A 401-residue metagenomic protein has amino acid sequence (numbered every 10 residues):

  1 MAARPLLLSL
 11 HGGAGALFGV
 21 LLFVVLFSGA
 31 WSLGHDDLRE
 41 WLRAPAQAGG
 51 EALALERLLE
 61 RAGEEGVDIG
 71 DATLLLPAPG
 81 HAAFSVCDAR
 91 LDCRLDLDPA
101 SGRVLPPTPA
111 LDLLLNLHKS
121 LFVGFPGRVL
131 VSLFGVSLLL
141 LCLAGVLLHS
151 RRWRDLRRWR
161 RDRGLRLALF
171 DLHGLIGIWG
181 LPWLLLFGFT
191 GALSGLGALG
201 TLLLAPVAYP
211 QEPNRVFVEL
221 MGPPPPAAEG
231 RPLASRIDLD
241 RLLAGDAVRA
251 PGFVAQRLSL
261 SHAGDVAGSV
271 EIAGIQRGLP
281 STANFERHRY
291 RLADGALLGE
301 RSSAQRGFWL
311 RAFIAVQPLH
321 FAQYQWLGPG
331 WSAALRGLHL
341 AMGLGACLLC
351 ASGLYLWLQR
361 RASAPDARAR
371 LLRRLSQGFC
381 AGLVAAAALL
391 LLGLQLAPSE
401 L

Functional and structural regions predicted by a protein language model:
M1-L401: Conserved histidines in hydrophobic membrane contexts and catalytic metal-binding motifs
